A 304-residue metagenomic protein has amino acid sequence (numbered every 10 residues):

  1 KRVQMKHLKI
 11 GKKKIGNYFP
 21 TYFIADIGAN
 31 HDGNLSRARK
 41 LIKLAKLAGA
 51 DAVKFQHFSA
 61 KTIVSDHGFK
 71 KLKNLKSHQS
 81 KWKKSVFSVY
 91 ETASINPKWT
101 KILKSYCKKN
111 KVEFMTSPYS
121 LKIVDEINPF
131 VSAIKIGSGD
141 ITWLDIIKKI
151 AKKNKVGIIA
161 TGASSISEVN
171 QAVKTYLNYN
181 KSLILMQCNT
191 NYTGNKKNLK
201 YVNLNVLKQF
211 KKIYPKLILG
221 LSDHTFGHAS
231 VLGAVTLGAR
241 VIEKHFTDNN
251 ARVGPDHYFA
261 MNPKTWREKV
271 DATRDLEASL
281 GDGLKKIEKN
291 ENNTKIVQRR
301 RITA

Functional and structural regions predicted by a protein language model:
K1-A304: Catalytic cores and adjacent flexible loops of soluble metabolic enzymes that perform enolate/carbanion chemistry on
